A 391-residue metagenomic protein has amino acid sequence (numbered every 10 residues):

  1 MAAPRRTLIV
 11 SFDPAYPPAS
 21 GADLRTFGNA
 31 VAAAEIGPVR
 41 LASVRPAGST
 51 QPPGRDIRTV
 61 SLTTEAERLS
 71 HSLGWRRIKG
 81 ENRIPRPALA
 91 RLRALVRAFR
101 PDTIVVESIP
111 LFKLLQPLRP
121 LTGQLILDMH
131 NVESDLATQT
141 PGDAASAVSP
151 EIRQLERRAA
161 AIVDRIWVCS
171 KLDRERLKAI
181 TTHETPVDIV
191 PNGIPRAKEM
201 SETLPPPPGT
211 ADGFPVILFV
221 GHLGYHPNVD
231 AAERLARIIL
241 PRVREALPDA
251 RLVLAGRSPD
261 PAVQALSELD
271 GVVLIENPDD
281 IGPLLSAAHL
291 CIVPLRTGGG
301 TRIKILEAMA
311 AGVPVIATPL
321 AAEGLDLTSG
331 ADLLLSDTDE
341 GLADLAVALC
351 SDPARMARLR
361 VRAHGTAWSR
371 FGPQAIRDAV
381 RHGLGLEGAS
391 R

Functional and structural regions predicted by a protein language model:
M1-R58: N-terminal subdomain of nucleotide-sugar transferases
R83, L204, A354-L384: A charged, aromatic-enriched C-terminal amphipathic alpha-helix characteristic of glycosyltransferases across folds
A90-A94, E133, S146-I166: Membrane-proximal helix-turn-helix segments that form the acceptor-binding/catalytic region of lipid-linked
D164, G271, P283-G300, A311-P314: Acidic donor-binding loop of glycosyltransferase active sites
L172, V190-G193: Carbohydrate-associated surface elements
I194-D270, L274-G282, S286-A287: Conserved catalytic-core segment of nucleotide-activated headgroup transferases in glycan assembly
K304-E307, P314-T318: Short hydrophobic beta-strand element within catalytic cores of glycosyltransferases and related nucleotide-activated
G330-E340, A348-P353: Conserved acidic donor-binding segment of nucleotide-sugar-dependent glycosyltransferases
